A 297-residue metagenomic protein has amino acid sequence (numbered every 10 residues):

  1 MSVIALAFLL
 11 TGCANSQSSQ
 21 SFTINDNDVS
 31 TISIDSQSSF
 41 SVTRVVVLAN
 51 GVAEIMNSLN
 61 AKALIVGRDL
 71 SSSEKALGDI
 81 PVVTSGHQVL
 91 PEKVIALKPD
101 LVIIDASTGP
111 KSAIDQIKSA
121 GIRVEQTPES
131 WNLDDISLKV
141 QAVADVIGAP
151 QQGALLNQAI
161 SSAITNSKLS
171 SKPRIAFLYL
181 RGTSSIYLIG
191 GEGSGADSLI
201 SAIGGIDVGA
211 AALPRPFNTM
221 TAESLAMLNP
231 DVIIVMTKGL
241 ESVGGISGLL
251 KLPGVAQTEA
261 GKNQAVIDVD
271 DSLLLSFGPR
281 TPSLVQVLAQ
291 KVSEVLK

Functional and structural regions predicted by a protein language model:
M1-A53, V146-L178, N229-V232, Q290-K297: Bacterial Sec-exported substrate-binding components of ABC uptake systems
N27-I32, P81-E92, A212-A222: Short helix-initiation/N-cap motifs at beta->coil->alpha
R44-L97, L101-S107, V208: A short, structured surface patch at a secondary-structure boundary
L70-E74, L188-F217: Alpha-helical, coiled-coil/dimerization segments enriched in small aliphatic residues
S72-A76, G109-A142, V146: Flexible loop/hinge segments that line or gate small-molecule binding clefts
L90-I104, I122, T221-V235: Proline-aspartate-enriched helix->loop->beta-strand connector
S112, P128-A142, R174-D197, E241-G244: Extracytoplasmic ligand-binding site segments that recognize negatively charged/polar headgroups
D135-D145, A154, V232, M236-K297: Structured C-terminal subdomain patch of bacterial secreted/periplasmic proteins
